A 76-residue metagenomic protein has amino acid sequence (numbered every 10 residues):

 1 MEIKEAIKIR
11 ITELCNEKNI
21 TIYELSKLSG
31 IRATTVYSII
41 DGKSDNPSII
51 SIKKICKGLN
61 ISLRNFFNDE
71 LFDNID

Functional and structural regions predicted by a protein language model:
M1, S38, N65-D76: Short, charged recognition helix plus adjacent turn of helix-turn-helix-like nucleic-acid-binding domains
M1-I20: A short, Lys/Arg-rich alpha-helix, primarily the initiator
T12, Y23, K53: Residues within the helices of the helix-turn-helix
L14, L28, I39, D69: Residues in the recognition helix of alpha-helical DNA-binding motifs
C15, S26, C56: The alpha-helix within a helix-turn-helix
N19-S38: Short alpha-helical DNA-recognition segment
K43-K54: Short, basic-rich loop-to-helix N-cap that marks the start of a DNA-contacting helix
K57-N65: Intrinsically disordered, low-complexity basic tails/linkers immediately adjacent to helix-turn-helix/homeobox/MYB/SANT
